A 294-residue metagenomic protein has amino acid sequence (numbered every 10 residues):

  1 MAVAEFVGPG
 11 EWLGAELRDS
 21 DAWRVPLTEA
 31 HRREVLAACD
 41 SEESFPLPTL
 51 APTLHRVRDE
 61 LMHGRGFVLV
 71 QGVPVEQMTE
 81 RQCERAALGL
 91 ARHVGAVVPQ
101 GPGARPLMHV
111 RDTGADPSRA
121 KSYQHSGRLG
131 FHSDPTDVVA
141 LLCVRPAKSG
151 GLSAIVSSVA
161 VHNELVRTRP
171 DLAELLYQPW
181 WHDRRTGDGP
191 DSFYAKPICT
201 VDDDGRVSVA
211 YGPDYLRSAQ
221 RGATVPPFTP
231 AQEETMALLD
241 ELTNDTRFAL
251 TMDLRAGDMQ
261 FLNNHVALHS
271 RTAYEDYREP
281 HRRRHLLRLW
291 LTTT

Functional and structural regions predicted by a protein language model:
M1-L50, H55-R56, H63, V68 (+6 more regions): Active-site environment of non-heme Fe oxygenases that use a 2-His-1-carboxylate facial triad
